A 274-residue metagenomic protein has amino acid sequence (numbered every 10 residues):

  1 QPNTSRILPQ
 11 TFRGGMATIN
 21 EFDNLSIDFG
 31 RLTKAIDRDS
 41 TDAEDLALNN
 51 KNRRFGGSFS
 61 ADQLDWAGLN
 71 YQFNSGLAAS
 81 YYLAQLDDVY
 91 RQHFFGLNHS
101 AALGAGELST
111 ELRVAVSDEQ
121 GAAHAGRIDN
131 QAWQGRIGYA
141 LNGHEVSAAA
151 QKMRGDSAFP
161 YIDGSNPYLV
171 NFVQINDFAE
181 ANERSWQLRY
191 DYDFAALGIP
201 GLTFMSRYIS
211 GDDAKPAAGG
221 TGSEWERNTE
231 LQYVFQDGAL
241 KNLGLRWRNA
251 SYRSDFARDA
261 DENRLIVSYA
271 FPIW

Functional and structural regions predicted by a protein language model:
Q1-K34: Outer-membrane beta-barrel channel domains
Q1-N3, I27-R31, A67, G76-D87 (+3 more regions): Transmembrane beta-strand segments that form the barrel wall of outer-membrane beta-barrel proteins
Q10-F12, L64, Q92-F94, N130-A132 (+3 more regions): Transmembrane beta-barrel architecture of outer-membrane proteins
T18-E21, R31, N70-F73, H99-L103 (+5 more regions): Residue-level signature of outer-membrane beta-barrel architecture
N24-D28, I36, S75-S80, G104-T110 (+5 more regions): Repeated loop/turn-to-beta-strand initiation elements of outer-membrane beta-barrel proteins
D28-Q63, G106-A181, S185, W247-L265: Outer-membrane beta-barrel translocator/channel fold
W66-A67, L188, T229-F235, D259-W274: Outer-membrane beta-barrel "beta-signal"
A150-G219, E226-Q232, Q236: C-terminal structural cap/anchor segments
